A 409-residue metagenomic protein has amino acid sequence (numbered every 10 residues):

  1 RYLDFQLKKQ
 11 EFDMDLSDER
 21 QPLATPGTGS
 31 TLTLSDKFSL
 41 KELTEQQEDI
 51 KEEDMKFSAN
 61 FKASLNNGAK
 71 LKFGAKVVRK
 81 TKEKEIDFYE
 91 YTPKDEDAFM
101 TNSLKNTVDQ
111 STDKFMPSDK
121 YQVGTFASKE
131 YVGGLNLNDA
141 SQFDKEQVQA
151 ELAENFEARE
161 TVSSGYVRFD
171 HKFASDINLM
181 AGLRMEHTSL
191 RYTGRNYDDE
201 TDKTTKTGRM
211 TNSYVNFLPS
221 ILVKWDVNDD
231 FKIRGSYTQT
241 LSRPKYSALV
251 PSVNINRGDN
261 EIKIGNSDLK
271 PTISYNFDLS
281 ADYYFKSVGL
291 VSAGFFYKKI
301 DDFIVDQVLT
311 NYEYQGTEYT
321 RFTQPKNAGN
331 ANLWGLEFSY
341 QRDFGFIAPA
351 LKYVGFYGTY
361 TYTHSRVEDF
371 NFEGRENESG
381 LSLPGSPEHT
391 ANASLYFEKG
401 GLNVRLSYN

Functional and structural regions predicted by a protein language model:
R1, A69-A75, L179-L183, P219 (+6 more regions): Transmembrane beta-strands of outer-membrane beta-barrel proteins
R1, K84-E90, R191-E200, Y246-S252 (+4 more regions): Outer-membrane beta-barrel translocator domains and adjoining extracellular loop/strand segments of Gram-negative
L3-E42, E96-E154, T310-Q324, S407: Flexible glycine-rich, low-complexity coil/linker segments exposed to the extracellular/periplasmic environment
G27, S64-L71, A174-I177, N228-D230 (+3 more regions): Short loop/turn motifs that connect adjacent beta-strands in outer-membrane beta-barrel proteins
Q46-D49, E53-M55, V77-E83, M185-R191 (+7 more regions): Transmembrane beta-strands of outer-membrane beta-barrel pores
A59, A63-L65, V167, H171-F173 (+7 more regions): Residue-level signature of outer-membrane beta-barrel architecture
A150, E154-S163, N212, L241-I300 (+2 more regions): Outer-membrane beta-barrel signature, preferentially recognizing the C-terminal barrel domain of Gram-negative
Y297-I300, L309, T317-N409: Gram-negative outer-membrane beta-barrel transporters
